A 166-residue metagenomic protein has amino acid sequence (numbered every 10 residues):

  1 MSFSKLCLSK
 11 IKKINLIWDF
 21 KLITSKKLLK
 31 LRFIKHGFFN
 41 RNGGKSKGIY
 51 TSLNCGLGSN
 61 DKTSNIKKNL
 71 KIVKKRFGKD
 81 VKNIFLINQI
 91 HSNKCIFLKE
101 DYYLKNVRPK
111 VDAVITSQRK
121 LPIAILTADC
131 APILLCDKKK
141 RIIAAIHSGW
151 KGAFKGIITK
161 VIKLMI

Functional and structural regions predicted by a protein language model:
M1-I166: Active-site microenvironment for binding and transforming phosphate-containing groups
